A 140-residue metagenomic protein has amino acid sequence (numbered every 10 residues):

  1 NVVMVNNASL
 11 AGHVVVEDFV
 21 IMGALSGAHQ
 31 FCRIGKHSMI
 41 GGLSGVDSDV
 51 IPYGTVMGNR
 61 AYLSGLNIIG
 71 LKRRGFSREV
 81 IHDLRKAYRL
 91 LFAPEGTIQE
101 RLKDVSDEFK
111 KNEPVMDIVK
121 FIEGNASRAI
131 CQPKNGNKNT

Functional and structural regions predicted by a protein language model:
N1-N6, L10-G12, E17-Q30, G35-K36 (+3 more regions): Left-handed beta-helix
N59-T140: Terminal amphipathic alpha-helical/low-complexity segments used for targeting or macromolecular assembly
